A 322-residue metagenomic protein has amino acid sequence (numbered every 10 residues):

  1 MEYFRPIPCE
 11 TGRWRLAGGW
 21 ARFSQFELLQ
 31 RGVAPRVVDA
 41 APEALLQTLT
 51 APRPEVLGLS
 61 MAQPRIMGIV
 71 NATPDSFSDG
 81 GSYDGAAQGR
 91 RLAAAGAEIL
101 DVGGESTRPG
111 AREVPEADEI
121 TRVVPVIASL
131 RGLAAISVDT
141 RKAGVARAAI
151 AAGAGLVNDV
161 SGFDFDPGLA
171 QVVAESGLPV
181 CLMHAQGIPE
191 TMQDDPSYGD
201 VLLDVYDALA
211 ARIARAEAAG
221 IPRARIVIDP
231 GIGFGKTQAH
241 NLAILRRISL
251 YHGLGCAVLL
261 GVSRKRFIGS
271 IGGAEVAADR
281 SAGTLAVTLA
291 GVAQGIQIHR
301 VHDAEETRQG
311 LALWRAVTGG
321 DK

Functional and structural regions predicted by a protein language model:
M1-W20, Q30, M61, S76-R91 (+5 more regions): Active-site-adjacent loop and "lid" segments of alpha/beta metabolic enzymes
G32-S60: Non-catalytic propeptide/linker segments at domain boundaries
A62-I66: A short, charged/proline- and glycine-enriched loop that marks the coil->beta-strand transition at the N-terminal
P222-R225: Short acidic capping loops at alpha-helix termini that bridge into adjacent secondary structure
